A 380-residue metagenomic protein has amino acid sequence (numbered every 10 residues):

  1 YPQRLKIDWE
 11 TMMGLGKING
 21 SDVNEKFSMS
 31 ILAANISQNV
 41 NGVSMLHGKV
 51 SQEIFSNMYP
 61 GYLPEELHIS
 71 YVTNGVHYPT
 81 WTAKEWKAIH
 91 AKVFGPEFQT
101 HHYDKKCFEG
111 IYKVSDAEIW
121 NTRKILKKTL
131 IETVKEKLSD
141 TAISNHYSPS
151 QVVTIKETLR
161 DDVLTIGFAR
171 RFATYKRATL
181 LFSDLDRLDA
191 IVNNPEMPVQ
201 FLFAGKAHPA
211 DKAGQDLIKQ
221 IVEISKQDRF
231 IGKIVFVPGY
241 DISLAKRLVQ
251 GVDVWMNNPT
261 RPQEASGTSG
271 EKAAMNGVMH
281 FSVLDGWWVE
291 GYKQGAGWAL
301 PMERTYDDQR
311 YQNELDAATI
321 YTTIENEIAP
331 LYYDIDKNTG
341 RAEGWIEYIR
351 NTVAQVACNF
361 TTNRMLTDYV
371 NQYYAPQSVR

Functional and structural regions predicted by a protein language model:
Y1-R380: Catalytic cores of carbohydrate-active enzymes across secretory and cytosolic contexts
